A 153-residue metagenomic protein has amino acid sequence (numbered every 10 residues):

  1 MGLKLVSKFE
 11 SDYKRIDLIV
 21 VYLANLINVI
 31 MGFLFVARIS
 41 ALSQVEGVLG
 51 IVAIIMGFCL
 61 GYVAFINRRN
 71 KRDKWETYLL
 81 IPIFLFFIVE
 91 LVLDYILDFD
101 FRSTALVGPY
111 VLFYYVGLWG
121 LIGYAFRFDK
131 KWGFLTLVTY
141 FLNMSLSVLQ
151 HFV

Functional and structural regions predicted by a protein language model:
G2-V48, K130-F134: Cytosolic juxtamembrane helix and N-cap/initiation of the first transmembrane helix
F9-D12, K71-I96: Alpha-helical transmembrane-segment detector that highlights a single hydrophobic TM helix and its immediate
I16-I27, E76-F84, G108: Structural signature of hydrophobic alpha-helical transmembrane segments
V20-M31, I54-G57, Y115, Y140-N143: Alpha-helical transmembrane segments
G32-F35, I96-L97, G120-W132, L142-V153: Membrane-water interface at the C-terminal end of transmembrane alpha helices
I39-W75: Membrane-helix boundary elements
Y62-R69, V116-K130: Hydrophobic alpha-helical transmembrane segments in multi-pass integral membrane proteins
I81-D94, S103-A125, T136-N143: Hydrophobic alpha-helical membrane segments
